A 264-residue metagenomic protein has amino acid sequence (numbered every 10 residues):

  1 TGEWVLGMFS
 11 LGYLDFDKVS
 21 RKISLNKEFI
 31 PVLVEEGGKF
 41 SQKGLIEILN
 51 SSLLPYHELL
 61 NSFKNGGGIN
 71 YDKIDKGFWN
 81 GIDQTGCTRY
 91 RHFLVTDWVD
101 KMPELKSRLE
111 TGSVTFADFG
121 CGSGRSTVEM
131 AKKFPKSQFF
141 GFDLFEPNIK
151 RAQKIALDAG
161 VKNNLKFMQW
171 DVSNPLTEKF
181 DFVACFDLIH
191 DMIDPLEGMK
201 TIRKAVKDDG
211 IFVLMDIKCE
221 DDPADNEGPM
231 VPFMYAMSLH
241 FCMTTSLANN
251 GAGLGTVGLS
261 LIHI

Functional and structural regions predicted by a protein language model:
G7-S113: Conserved Class I S-adenosyl-L-methionine-dependent methyltransferase catalytic core
E110-G122: Conserved class I S-adenosyl-L-methionine
A117, T127-S173: Class I SAM-dependent methyltransferase SAM/SAH-binding core
V161, M192-I193, V206-K207: Helix-to-beta-strand junctions that scaffold the AdoMet/dcAdoMet cofactor pocket in Class I SAM-dependent enzymes
W170-V183: A short acidic, Gly/Pro-enriched loop at the edge of an enzyme's catalytic core that lines a small-molecule cofactor
D181-P195: A short SAM/SAH-binding and catalytic strip from SAM-dependent methyltransferases
L196-D208: A short glycine-rich, Lys/Arg-flanked "PGG" loop and its adjoining helix->strand segment in the class I
M215-L261: C-terminal alpha-helical "lid/dimerization" subdomain adjacent to the S-adenosyl-L-methionine
